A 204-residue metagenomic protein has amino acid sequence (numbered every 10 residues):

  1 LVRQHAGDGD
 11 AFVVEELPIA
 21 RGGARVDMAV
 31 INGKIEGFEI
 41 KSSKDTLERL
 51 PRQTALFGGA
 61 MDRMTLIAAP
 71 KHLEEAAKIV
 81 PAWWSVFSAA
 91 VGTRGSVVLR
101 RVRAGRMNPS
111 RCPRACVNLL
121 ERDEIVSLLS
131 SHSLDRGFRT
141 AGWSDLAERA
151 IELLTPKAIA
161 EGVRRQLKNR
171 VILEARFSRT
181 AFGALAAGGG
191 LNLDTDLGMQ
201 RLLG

Functional and structural regions predicted by a protein language model:
L1-E36, V80: Active-site metal-binding core of divalent-cation-utilizing nuclease and nuclease-like domains
E15, E39, F87-S88, R101: Structural signal for conserved beta-strand scaffold positions within catalytic alpha/beta enzyme cores
G23-V26, K41, D45: Glycine/small-residue-rich interface belts in oligomeric ring/scaffold proteins and their assembly partners
N32-G33, A90-G95: Short acidic-glycine loop/turn motifs at beta-strand connectors
N32-S42, G58: Short, basic, glycine/proline-bearing loop/turn elements
K44-A90: Catalytic cores of nucleic-acid endonucleases
G95-K168: A conserved mid-domain beta-alpha-beta active-site/ligand-binding segment of alpha/beta enzyme cores
D145-G204: C-terminal, charge/polar-rich interaction regions
